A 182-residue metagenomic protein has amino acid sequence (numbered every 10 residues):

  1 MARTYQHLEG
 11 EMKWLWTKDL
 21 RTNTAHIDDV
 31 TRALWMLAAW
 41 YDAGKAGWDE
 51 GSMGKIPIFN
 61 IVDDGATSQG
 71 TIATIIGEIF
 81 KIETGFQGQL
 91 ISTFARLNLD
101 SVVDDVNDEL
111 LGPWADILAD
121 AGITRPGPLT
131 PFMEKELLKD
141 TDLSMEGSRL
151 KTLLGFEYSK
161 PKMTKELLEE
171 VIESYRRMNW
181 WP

Functional and structural regions predicted by a protein language model:
M1-R3, D120-I123, K139: Short, flexible segments with low predicted structural confidence
M1-W40: NAD(P)-dependent short-chain dehydrogenase/reductase
D19-L20, I61, K139: Generic anion/oxyanion-binding catalytic loop in active/binding sites
R21-T24, A66, S144: Short aromatic/basic micro-patch
V30, L34, I61, I72 (+2 more regions): Non-catalytic, hydrophobic alpha-helical segments
L37-M133, E146-G147, Y175: Mid/C-terminal beta-alpha module of Rossmann-like enzyme folds, strongest in SDR-family dehydrogenases/epimerases
F94, W114, L129-E136, D140-P182: Amphipathic terminal alpha-helices
